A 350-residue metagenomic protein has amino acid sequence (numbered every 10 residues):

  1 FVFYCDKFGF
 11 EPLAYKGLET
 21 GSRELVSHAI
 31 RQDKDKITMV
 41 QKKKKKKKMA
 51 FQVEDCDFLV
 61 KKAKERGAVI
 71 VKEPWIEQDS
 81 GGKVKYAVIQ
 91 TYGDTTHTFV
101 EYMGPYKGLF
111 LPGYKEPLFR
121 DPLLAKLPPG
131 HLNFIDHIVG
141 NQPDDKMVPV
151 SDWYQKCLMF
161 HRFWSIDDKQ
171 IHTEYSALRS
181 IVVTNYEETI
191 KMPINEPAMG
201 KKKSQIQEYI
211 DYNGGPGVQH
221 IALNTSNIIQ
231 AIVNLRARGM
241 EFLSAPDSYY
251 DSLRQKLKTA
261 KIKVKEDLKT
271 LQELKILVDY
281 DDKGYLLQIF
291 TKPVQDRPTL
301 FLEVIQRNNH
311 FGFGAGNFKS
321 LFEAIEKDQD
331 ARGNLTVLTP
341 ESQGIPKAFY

Functional and structural regions predicted by a protein language model:
F1, K46-K48, P105-S151, G214-N224 (+2 more regions): N-terminal beta-strand motif that seeds the catalytic metal site of vicinal oxygen chelate
F1-D121, H137, D144, L271-Q272 (+2 more regions): An N-terminus-focused feature that recognizes amino-terminal "leader" regions
F1-K36, I76-S80, V88-T91, Q142-K191 (+4 more regions): Core segments of cupin and vicinal oxygen chelate
H28-D33, K42-R66, A87-Q90, N133-D145 (+4 more regions): Vicinal oxygen chelate
M39, E187-E208: Active-site-adjacent "gating/activation" loops or surface patches in catalytic cores
F99-P105, E196-A198, I305-N309: Short beta->alpha transition motifs characteristic of CBS
I190-P193, N213-V294, P298-N308, P346-Y350: Long compositionally biased, domain-poor regions of proteins
Y280, P298, V304, H310-G333: Double-stranded beta-helix
